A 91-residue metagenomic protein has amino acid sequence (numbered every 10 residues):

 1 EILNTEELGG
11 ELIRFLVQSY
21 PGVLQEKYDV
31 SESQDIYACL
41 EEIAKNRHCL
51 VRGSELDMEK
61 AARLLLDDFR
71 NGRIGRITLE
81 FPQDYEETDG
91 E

Functional and structural regions predicted by a protein language model:
E1-E91: Helix-rich effector regions associated with P-loop NTPase G domains
